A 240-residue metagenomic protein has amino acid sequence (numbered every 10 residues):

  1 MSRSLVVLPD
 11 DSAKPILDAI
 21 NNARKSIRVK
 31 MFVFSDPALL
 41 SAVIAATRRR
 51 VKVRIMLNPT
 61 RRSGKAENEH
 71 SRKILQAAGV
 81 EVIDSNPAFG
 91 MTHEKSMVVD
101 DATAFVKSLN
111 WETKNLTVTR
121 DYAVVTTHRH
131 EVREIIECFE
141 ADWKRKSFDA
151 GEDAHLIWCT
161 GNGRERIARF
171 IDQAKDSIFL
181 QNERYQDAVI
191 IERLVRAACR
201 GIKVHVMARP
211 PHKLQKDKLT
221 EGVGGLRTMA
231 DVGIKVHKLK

Functional and structural regions predicted by a protein language model:
M1-L17, D36-F105, L109-E165, R169 (+1 more regions): PLD/PLD-like phosphodiesterase catalytic module centered on the HKD motif
I27: Active-site metal-binding motif and surrounding structural segment of the metallo-beta-lactamase
K30: Cys/His-rich zinc-coordinating "finger/knuckle" motifs
